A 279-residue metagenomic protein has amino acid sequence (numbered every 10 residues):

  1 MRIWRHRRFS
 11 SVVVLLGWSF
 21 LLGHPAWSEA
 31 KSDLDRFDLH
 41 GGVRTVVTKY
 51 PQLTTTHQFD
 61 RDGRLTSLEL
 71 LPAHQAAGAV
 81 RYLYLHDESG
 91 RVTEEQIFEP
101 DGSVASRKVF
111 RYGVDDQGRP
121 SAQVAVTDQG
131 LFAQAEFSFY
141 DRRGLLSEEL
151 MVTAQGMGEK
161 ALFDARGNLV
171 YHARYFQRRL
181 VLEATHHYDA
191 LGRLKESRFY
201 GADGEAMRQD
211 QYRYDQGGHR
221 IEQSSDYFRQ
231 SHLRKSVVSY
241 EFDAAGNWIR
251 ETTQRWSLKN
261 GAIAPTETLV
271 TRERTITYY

Functional and structural regions predicted by a protein language model:
R2-V13: Bacterial N-terminal signal peptides that target proteins for export
V12-G23: Bacterial N-terminal signal peptides
W27-Y279: Buried hydrophobic residues that stabilize the cores of well-folded domains
